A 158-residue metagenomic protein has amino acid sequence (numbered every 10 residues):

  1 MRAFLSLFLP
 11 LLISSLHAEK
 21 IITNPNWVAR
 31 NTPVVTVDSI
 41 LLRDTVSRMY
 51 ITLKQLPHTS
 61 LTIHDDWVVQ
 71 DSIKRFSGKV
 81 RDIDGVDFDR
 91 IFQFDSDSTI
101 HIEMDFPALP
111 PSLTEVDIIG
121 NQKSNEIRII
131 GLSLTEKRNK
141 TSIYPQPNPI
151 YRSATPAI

Functional and structural regions predicted by a protein language model:
M1-I21: Bacterial Sec-dependent N-terminal signal peptides
K20-D44, K74-V86, P156: Low-complexity, acidic Ser/Thr/Pro/Gly-rich terminal tails and inter-domain linkers that flank the onset of structured
D44-Q55: Short, well-ordered beta-strand segments enriched in hydrophobic/aromatic residues
M49, I100-I102, I130: Hydrophobic residues positioned within well-ordered beta-strands of beta-sheet architectures
K54-D95: The feature marks short-to-medium sequence segments in extracytoplasmic or secretory-pathway proteins
V68-I73, G120-E126: Short edge-strand/loop segments of extracellular domains
K79-V116, K123: Short, solvent-exposed, Trp/other aromatic-anchored flexible loops in extracytoplasmic proteins
R128-I158: Pro/Ala/Gly-rich low-complexity, hydrophilic intrinsically disordered segments
